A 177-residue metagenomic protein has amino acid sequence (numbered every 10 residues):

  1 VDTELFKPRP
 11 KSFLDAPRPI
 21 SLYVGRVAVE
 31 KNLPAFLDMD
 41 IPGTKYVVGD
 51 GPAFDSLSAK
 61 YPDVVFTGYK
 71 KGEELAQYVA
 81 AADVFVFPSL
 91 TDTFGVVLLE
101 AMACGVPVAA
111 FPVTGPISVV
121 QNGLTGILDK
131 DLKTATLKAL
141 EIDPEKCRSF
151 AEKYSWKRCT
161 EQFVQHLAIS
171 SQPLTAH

Functional and structural regions predicted by a protein language model:
V1-K7, P52: Short beta-strand->alpha-helix junction loop in the catalytic core of nucleotide-activated group-transfer enzymes
F13-Y46: Conserved donor-binding/catalytic core segment of Leloir-type glycosyltransferases
F54-E73: Nucleotide-activated donor-binding/catalytic signature segment of Leloir-type glycosyltransferases, i.e., the conserved
K70, Q77-A82, F163: Short alpha-helical donor nucleotide-sugar binding micro-motif in glycosyltransferases
L90: Aromatic "clamp/platform" in nucleotide-sugar-dependent glycosyltransferases that forms part of the donor/acceptor
P107-A110: Short hydrophobic beta-strand element within catalytic cores of glycosyltransferases and related nucleotide-activated
L140-L174: A charged, aromatic-enriched C-terminal amphipathic alpha-helix characteristic of glycosyltransferases across folds
